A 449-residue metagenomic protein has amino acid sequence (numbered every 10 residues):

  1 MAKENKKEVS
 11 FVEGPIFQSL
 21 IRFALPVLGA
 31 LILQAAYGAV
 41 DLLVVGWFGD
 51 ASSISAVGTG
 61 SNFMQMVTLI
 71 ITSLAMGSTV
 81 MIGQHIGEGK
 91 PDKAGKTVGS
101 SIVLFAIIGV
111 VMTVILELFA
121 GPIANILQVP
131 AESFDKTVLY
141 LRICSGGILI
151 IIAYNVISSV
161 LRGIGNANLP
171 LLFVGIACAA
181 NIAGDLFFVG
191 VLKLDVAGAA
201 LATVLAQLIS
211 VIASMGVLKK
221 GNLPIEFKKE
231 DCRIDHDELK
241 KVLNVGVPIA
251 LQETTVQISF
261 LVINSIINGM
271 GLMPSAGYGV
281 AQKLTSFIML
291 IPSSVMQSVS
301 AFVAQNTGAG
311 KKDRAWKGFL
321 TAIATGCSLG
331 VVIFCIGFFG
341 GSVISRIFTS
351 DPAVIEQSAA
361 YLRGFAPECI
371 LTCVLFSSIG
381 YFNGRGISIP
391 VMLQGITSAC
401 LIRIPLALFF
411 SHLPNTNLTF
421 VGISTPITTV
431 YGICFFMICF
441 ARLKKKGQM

Functional and structural regions predicted by a protein language model:
M1-A24, I82-L149, V191-V247, V303-E368 (+1 more regions): Short alpha-helical transmembrane segments in multi-pass integral membrane proteins
F11-L43, W47-F48, N62-G77, M81 (+6 more regions): N-terminal transmembrane alpha-helices
R22-D41, I143, A177, A206-S210 (+4 more regions): Transmembrane helical elements of multi-pass membrane transporters/channels
V27, L31, L43, V80 (+16 more regions): Transmembrane alpha-helix boundary and packing residues in multipass membrane permease domains and related
I32, A36-S55, A124-A131, F187-L194 (+5 more regions): Helix-terminus/linker motif at the lipid-water interface of multi-pass membrane proteins
Q34, G38-V45, T68-A75, T79 (+16 more regions): Alpha-helical transmembrane segments and their lipid-water interface positions in multi-pass membrane proteins
I54-V114, I151-P170, G277-G341, T372-Q394: Small-residue-rich hydrophobic transmembrane alpha-helices
I143-R162, P170-C178, A199-S214, S293-M296 (+4 more regions): Short runs within selected transmembrane alpha-helices of multi-pass transporters and secretion channels
